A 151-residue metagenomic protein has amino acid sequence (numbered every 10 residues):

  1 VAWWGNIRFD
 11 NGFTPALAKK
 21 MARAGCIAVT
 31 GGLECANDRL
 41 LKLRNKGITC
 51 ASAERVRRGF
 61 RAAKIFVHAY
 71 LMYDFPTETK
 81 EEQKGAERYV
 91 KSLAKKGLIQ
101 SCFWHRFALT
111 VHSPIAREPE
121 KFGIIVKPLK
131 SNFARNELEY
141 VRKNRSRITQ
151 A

Functional and structural regions predicted by a protein language model:
V1, A94-L98: Short helix-capping segments at alpha-helix termini
V1-F66: Conserved SAM/AdoMet-binding glycine-rich loop
G5, A69-L71, W104: Structural beta-sheet core signal
F13, S52, E81-G85, A151: Soluble or luminal CAZymes and related metallo-dependent hydrolases
A16-A18, P76-L93: Catalytic cores of alpha/beta
M21, G31, A69, V90 (+1 more regions): Hydrophobic, well-ordered secondary-structure elements that form the walls of internal hydrophobic environments
R39, L43-R44, Y73-E81, G97-Q150: Flexible glycine/acidic-rich beta-alpha junction loops that bind and position SAM and/or redox cofactors in anaerobic
V56, F60-R61, V67-M72, E81-Y89 (+1 more regions): C-terminal structural cap/anchor segments
